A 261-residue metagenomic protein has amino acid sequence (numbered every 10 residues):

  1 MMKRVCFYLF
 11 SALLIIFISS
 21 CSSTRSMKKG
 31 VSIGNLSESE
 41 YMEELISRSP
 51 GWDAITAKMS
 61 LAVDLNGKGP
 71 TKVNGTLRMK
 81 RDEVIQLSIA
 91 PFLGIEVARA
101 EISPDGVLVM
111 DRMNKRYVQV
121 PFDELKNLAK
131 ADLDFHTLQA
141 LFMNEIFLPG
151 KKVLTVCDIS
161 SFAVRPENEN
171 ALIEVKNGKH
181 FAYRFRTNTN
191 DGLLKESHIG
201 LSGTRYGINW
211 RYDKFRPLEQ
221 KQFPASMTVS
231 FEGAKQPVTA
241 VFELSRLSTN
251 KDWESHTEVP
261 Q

Functional and structural regions predicted by a protein language model:
M1-F10: Bacterial N-terminal signal peptides that target proteins for export
F17-S20: C-terminal motif of bacterial Sec signal peptides marking the signal peptidase cleavage site
S22-R25: Bacterial signal peptide processing site
K29-G51: Post-signal peptide N-terminal segment of mature Sec-exported envelope proteins
I46-N66: A short, Trp-centered hydrophobic/proline-enriched beta-strand micro-motif
V84-H136: An acidic-aromatic
L154-P260: Gly/Pro-enriched, hydrophobic low-complexity segments that function as extracytoplasmic propeptides/linkers
